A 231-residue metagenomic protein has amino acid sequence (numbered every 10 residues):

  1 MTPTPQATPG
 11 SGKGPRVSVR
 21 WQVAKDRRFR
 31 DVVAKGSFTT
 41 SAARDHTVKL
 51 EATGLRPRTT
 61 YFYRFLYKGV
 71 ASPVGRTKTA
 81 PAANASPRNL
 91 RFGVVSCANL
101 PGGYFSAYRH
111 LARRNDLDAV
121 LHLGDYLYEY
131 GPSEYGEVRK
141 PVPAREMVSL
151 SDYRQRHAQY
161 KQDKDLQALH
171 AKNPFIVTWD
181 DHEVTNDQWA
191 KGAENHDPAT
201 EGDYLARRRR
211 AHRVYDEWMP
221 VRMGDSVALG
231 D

Functional and structural regions predicted by a protein language model:
T2-D231: Metal-dependent phosphoester/phosphodiester hydrolase catalytic core
